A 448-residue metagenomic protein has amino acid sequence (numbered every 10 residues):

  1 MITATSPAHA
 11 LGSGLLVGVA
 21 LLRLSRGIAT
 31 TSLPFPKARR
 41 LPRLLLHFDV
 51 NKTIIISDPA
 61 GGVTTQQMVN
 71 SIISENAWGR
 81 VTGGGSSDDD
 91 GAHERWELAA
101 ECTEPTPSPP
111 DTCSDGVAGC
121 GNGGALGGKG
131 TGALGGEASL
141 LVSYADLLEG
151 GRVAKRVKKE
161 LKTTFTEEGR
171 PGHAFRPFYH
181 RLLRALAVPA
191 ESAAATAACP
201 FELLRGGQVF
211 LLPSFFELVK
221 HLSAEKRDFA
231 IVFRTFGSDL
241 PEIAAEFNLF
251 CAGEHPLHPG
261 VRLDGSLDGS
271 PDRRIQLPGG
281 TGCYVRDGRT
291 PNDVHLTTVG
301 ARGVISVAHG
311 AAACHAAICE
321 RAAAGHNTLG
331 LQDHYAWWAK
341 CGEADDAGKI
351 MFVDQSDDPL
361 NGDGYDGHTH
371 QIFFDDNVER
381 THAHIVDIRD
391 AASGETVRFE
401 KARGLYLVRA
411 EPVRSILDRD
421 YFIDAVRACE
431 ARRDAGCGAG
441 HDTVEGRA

Functional and structural regions predicted by a protein language model:
I2-A29: Terminal signal-anchor or tail-anchor transmembrane helices that tether membrane-associated enzymes to cellular
A10, L24-G27, R40, D442 (+1 more regions): Positively charged, low-complexity intrinsically disordered regions
L15-V17, L21, T30, G119-G127 (+6 more regions): Polar low-complexity intrinsically disordered regions enriched in Ser/Thr and small residues
L33-F35, R39-A252, H258-D264, K401-G440 (+1 more regions): Alpha-helical substrate-recognition element adjacent to the catalytic core
L212, E225, G237-A448: C-terminal cap/substrate-recognition subdomain and adjoining C-terminal extension of metal-dependent phosphatase-like
